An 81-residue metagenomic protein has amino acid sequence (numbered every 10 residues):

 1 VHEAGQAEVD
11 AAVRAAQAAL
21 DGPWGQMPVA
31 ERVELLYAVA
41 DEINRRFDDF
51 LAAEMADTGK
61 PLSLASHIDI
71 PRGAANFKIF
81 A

Functional and structural regions predicted by a protein language model:
V1-A56: Short, structured beta/alpha segment
V9, L36, S66, I70-G73: Hydrophobic packing residues in well-ordered alpha-helices of helical domains and bundles
I43, G73-A74: Alpha-helical transition-metal enzyme core signature, strongest for iron centers
A52-P71: Flexible, acidic loop-helix segments that line cofactor/substrate-binding pockets
F77: Serine endopeptidase catalytic core focused on the charge-relay Asp
F80: Divalent-metal coordination cores built from histidine and acidic residues
